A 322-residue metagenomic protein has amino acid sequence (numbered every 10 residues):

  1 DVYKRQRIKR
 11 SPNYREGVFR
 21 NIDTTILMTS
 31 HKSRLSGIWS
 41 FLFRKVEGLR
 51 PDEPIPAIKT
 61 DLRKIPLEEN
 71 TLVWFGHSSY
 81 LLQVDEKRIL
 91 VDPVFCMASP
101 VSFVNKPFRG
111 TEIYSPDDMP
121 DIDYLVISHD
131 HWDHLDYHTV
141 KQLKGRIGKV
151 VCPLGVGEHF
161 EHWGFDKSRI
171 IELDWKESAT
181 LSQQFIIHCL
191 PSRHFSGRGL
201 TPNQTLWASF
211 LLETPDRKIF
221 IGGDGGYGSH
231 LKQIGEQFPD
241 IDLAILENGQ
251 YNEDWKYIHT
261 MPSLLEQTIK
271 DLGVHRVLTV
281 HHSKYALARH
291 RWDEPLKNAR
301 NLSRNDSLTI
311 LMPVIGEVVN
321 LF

Functional and structural regions predicted by a protein language model:
D1-S99, V104-K106, E112-D118, T214-I221 (+1 more regions): Metallo-beta-lactamase
R5, K9-I22, M119, Y124 (+2 more regions): Cap/insert and terminal regions of metallo-dependent hydrolase folds
E47-E69, C152-R217, K297-F322: Metallo-beta-lactamase
S79-Q83, T180-I241, K256-L264: Catalytic core of the metallo-beta-lactamase
L82, D92, H129, D136 (+6 more regions): Divalent metal-coordination and catalytic microenvironments
V91-D92, K149-V151, K167-W175, D242-E247: Short hydrophobic/aromatic-enriched beta-strand-loop microsegments
S99, L135, F160, G197 (+2 more regions): Glycine/Thr-rich phosphate-binding loops of Rossmann-like dinucleotide-binding domains
V104-V151, P239-I245: Active-site metal-binding motif and surrounding structural segment of the metallo-beta-lactamase
